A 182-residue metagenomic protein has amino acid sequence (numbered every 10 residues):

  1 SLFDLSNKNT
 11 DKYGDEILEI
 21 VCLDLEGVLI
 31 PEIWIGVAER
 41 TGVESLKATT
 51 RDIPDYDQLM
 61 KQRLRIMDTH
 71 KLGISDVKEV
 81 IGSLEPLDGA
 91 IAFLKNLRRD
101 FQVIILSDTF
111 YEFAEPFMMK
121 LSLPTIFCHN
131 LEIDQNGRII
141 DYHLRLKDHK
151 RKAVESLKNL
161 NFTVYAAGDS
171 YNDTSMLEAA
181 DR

Functional and structural regions predicted by a protein language model:
S1-I17: N-terminal amphipathic/basic-hydrophobic helices that include classical n-h-c signal peptides and signal-anchor
Y13-I17, L97-R99, K158-L160, E178: Flexible, charged surface loops at secondary-structure boundaries
E16-Q135: Alpha-helical substrate-recognition element adjacent to the catalytic core
E79-E85, I104, D141-K147, N161-T163: Short, flexible loop segments at the rims of nucleotide/cofactor-binding pockets, characterized by
R99-I104, F162-V164, A179-R182: Short active-site oxyanion
F117, S175-A179: Hydrophobic/aromatic ligand-binding patch that stacks against planar heteroaromatic rings of cofactors or nucleotides
D134-Y142: Short, charged, surface-exposed secondary-structure boundary motifs
R145-M176: Conserved Lys-Pro-Asp/Glu-containing loop-to-beta segment of HAD-superfamily phosphomonoesterases, centered on
